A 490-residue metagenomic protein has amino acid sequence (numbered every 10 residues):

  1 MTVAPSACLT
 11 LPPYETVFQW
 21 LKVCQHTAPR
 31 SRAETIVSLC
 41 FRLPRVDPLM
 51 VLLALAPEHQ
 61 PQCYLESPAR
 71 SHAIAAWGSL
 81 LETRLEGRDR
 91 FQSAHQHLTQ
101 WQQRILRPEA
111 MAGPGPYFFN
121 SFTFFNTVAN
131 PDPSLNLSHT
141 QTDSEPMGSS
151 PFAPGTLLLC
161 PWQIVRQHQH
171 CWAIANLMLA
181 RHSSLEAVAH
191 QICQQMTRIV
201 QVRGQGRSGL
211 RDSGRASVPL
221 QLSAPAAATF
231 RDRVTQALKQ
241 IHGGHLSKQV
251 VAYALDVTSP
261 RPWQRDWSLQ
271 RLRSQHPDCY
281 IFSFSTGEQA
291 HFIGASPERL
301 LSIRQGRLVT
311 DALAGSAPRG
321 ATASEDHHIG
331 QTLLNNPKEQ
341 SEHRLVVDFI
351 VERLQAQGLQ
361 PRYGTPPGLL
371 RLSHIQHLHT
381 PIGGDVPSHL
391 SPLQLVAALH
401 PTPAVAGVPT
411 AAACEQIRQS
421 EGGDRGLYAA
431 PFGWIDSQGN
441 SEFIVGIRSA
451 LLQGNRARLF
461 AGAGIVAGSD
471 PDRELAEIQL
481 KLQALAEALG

Functional and structural regions predicted by a protein language model:
M1-D89: An N-terminal JmjN-like helical accessory module and its immediate linker preceding a catalytic domain
T2-P13, S31, T142, R166-V202 (+4 more regions): Cytosolic ligand/metal-binding cores
V3, L98-K248, A254, L359: Non-catalytic accessory segments adjacent to catalytic cores
T10, F41-R42, L220-A227, T258-P262 (+8 more regions): Hydrophobic alpha-helical scaffolding
Q103, V346-R353, P409-A412: TRNA-recognition modules of translation machinery and tRNA-sensing kinases, especially anticodon-binding
L135-H139, L210-R299, H343-V346, I350 (+3 more regions): Active-site pocket-lining segments that scaffold enzyme catalytic pockets across diverse folds
W162-I164, I281-S283, I293, R299-L300 (+2 more regions): Short beta-strand scaffold segments in enzyme catalytic cores
P381-G490: Conserved hydrophobic core element of enzyme catalytic domains
